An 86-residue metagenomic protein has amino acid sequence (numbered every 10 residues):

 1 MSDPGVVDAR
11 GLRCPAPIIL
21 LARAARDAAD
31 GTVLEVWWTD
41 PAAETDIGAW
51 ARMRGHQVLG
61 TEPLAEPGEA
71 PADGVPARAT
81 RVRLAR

Functional and structural regions predicted by a protein language model:
M1-R86: Domain-level signature for proteins that mediate thiol-based redox and metal-cofactor handling
